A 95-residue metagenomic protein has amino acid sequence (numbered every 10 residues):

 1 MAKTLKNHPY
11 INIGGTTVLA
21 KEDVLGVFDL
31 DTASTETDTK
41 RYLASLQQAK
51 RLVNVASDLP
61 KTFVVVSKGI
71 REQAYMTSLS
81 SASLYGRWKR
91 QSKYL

Functional and structural regions predicted by a protein language model:
M1-L95: Eukaryotic intrinsically disordered, low-complexity regulatory linkers and tails enriched in Ser/Thr/Pro
